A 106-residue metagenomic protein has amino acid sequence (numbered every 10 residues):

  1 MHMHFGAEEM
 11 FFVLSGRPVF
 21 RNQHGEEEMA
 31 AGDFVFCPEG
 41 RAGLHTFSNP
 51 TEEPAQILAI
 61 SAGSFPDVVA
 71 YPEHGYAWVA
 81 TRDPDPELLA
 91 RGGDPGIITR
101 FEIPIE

Functional and structural regions predicted by a protein language model:
M1-H4, P38, A42: Conserved short histidine dyad/triad with adjacent acidic residue
M3-N22, I60-S64: Short, conserved beta-strand element in jelly-roll/cupin
E9, P18, G32-F34, V69 (+1 more regions): Short non-domain terminal segments
R17, Q23-R41: Short acidic-glycine-tyrosine-enriched beta hairpin
L44-T46: Short beta-alpha junctions and helix-cap segments that line functional grooves
S48-E106: Double-stranded beta-helix
